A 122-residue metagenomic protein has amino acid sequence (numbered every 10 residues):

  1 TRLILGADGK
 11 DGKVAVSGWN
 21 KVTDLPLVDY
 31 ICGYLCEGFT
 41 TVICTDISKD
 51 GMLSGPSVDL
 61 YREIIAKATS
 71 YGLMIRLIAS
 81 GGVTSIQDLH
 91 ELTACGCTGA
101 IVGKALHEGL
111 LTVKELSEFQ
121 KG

Functional and structural regions predicted by a protein language model:
T1-D11, I86-G99, L106, L111-V113 (+1 more regions): Extended, folded domain segments that form the structural surfaces/walls around functional sites
T1-D50: Conserved anion-binding
D24-V28, V58, I86, L110: Structural motif corresponding to alpha-helix initiation and N-cap regions
I31-F39, A94-G103: Structural recognition of alpha->loop->beta junctions
T45, D50-L53, I78-G82, K104-A105: Glycine- and other small-residue-rich loops at beta-strand/loop junctions that grip anionic moieties
L53-S54, L116: RNA substrate-recognition surfaces in RNA-acting enzymes
D59-G99, L116: Catalytic cores of alpha/beta
